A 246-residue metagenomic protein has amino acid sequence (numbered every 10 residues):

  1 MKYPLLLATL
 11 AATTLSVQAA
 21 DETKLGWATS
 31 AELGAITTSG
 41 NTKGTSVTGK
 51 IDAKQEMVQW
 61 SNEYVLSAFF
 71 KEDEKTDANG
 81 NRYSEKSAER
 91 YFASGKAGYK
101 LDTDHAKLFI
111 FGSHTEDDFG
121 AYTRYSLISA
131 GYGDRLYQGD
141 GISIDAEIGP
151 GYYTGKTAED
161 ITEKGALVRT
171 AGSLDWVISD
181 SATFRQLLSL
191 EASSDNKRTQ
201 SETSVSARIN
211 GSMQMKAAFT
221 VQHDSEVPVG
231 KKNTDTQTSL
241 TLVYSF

Functional and structural regions predicted by a protein language model:
M1-G26, F246: Cleavable N-terminal export/targeting peptides
E22-T37, W60-Y64, F184: Transmembrane beta-strand segments of Gram-negative outer membrane beta-barrel proteins
A31-A35, G49-Q55, G95-Y99, A130-D134 (+5 more regions): Residues on the lipid-exposed face of transmembrane beta-strands in outer-membrane beta-barrel proteins
A31-L33, Y64-L66, L108-I110, A130 (+4 more regions): Membrane-embedded beta-strand positions of outer-membrane beta-barrel proteins
A35-S39, M57, A68-E72, T103 (+6 more regions): Transmembrane beta-strands of outer-membrane beta-barrel pores
T37-T45, E85-A88, E116-R124, A158-K164 (+2 more regions): Solvent-exposed loop/turn segments connecting transmembrane beta-strands in outer-membrane beta-barrel proteins
Q59-E63, D104-L108, D140-I144, W176-F184 (+1 more regions): Repeated loop/turn-to-beta-strand initiation elements of outer-membrane beta-barrel proteins
Q186, D195-F246: Predominantly the C-terminal beta-signal and adjacent terminal strand-loop region of outer-membrane beta-barrel
